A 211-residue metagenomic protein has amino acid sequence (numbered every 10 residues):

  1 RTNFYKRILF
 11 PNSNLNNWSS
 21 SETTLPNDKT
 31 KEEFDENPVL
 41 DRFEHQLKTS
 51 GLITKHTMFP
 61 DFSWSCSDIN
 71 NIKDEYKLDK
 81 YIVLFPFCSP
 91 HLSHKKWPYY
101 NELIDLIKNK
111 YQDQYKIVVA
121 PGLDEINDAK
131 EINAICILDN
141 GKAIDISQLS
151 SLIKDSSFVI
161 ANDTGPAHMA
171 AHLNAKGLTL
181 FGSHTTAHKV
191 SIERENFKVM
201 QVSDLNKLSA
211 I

Functional and structural regions predicted by a protein language model:
R1-D61, Y81-P86, P90, H184-H188 (+2 more regions): Conserved nucleotide-diphosphate donor binding/catalytic pocket of glycan-assembly enzymes
T2, L92, L123-K130, T186-K189 (+1 more regions): Short, charged/polar "capping" segments at the starts of alpha-helices and the immediately preceding loops
Y5-F10, K95-W97, K130-I132, A171-A175 (+1 more regions): Short amphipathic alpha-helical segments
L15, K31, N133-G141, A175 (+1 more regions): Active-site regions of enzymes building and remodeling cell-envelope glycoconjugates
S21-P26, G141-D145, G182-T186, V202-L205: Short, acidic/turn-prone active-site loops that include or flank metal/cofactor- and phosphate-binding residues
D61-S63, S67-D128: Active-site donor-nucleotide binding/catalytic segment of nucleotide-sugar enzymes
N101-T185: Donor-binding and catalytic core of enzymes assembling or modifying cell-surface/extracellular glycoconjugates
N196-I211: Change "using UDP/GDP/dTDP sugars" to "using nucleotide sugars
